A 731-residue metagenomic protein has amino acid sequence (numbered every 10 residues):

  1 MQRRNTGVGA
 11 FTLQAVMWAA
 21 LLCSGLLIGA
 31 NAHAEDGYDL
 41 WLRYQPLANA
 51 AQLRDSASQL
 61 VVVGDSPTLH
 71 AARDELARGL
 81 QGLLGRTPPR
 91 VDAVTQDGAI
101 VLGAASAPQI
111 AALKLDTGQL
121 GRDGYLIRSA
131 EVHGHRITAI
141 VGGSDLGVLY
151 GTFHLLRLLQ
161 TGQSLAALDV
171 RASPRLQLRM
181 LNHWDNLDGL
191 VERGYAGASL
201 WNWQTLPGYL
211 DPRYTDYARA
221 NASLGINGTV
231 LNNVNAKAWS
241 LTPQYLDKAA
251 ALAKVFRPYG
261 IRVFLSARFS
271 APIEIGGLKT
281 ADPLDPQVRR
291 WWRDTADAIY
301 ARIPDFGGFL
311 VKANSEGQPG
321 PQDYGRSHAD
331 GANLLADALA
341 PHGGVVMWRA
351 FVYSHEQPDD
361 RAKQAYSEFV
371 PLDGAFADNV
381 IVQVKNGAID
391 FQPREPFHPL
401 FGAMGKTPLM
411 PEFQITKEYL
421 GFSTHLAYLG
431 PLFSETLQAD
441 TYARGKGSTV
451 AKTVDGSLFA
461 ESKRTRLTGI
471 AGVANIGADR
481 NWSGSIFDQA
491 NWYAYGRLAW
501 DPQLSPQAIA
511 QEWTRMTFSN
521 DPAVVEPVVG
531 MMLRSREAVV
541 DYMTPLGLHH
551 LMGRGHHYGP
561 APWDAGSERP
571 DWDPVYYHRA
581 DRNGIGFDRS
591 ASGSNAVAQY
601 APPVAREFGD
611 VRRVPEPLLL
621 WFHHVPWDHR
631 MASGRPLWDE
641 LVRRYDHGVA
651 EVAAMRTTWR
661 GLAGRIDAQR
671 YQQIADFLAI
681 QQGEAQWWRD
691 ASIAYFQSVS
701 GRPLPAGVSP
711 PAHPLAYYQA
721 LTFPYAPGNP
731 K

Functional and structural regions predicted by a protein language model:
Q2-A19: Bacterial N-terminal signal peptides that target proteins for export
L21-L22, A32: Cleavable N-terminal signal peptides
H33-H133, A166-A167: Acidic, contiguous N-terminal accessory segments
A51-P67, S199-W201, N232-N235, L618-W638: Acidic/histidine-rich, surface-exposed loop or edge segments in extracytoplasmic proteins
D65-E75, G79, L115-L310, A340 (+1 more regions): Feature activates predominantly on carbohydrate-active enzymes
P88, T205, A251, G277-Q511 (+1 more regions): Catalytic-core regions of glycoside hydrolase
V450-K731: Catalytic domains of carbohydrate-active enzymes that cleave complex glycans
